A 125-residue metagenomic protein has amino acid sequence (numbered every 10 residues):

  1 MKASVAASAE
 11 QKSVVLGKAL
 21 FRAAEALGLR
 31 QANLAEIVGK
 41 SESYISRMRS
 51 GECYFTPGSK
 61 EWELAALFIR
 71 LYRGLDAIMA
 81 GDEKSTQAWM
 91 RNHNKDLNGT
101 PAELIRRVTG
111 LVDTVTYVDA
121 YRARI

Functional and structural regions predicted by a protein language model:
M1-I125: Non-transmembrane "mature" sequence context
